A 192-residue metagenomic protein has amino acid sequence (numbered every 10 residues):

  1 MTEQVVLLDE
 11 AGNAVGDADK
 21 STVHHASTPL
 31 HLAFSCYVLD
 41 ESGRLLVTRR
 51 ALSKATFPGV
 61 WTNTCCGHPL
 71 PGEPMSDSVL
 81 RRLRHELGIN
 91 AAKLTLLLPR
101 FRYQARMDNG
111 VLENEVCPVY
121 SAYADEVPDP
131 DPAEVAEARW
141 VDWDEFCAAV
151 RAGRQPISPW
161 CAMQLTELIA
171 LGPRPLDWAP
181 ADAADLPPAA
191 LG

Functional and structural regions predicted by a protein language model:
M1-S35, L39-E41: Acidic, metal-coordinating catalytic segment for phosphate/diphosphate chemistry, firing primarily on the Nudix
E10, R50, W143: Residues immediately flanking
A11, S53, F57, W61 (+5 more regions): Glycine-rich, flexible loop/turn motifs
T22, G59, R100-G192: Nudix hydrolase/Nudix homology domain
V23-A33, D40-H85: Conserved Nudix-box catalytic region and its N-terminal flanking loop in Nudix hydrolases and closely related
C36, C65, L96, P118-A122: A structural signal for short, well-ordered beta-strand segments
N90-P99: A short coil-to-beta-strand element that immediately follows conserved catalytic motifs
